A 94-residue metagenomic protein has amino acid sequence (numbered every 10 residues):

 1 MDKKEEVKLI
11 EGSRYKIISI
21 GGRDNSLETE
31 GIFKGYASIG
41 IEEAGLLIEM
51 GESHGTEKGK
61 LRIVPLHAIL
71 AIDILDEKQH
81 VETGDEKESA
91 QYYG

Functional and structural regions predicted by a protein language model:
D2-G94: Conserved RNA-binding domains used in RNP assembly and mRNA/RNA metabolism
